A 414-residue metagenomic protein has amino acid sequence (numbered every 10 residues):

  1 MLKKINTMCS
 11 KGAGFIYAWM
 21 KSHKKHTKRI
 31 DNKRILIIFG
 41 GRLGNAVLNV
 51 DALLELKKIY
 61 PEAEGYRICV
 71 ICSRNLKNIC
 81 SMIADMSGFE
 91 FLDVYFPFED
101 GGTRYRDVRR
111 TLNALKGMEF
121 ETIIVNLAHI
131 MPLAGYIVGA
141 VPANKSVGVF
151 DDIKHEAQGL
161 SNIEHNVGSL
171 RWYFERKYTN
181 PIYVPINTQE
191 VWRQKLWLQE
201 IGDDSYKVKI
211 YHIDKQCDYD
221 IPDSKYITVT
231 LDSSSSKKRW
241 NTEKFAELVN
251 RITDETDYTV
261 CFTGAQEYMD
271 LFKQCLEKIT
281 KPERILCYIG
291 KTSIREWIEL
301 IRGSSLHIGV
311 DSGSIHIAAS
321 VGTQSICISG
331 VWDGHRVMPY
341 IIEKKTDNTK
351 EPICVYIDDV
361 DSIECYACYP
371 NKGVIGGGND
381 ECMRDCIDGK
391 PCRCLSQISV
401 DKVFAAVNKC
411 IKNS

Functional and structural regions predicted by a protein language model:
M1-S414: Catalytic machinery of carbohydrate-active enzymes, primarily nucleotide-sugar-dependent glycosyltransferases
